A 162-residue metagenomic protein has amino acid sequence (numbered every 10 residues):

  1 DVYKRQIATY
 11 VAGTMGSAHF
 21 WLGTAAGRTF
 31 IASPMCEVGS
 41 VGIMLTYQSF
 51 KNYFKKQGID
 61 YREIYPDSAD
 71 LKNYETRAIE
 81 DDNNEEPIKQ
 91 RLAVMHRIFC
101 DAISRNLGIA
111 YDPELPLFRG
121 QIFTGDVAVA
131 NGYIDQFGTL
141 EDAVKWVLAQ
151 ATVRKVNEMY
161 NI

Functional and structural regions predicted by a protein language model:
D1-C36, V41-I162: N-terminal organellar transit peptides
